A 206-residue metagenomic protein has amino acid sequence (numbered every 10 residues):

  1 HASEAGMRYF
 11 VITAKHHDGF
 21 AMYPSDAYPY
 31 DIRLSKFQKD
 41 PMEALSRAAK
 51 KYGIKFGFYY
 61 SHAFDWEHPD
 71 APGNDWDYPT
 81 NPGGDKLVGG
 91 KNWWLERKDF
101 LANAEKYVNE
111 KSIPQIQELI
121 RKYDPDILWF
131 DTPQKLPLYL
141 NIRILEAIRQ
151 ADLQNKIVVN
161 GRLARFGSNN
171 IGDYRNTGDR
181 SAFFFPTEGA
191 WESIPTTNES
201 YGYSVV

Functional and structural regions predicted by a protein language model:
H1-V206: Mature catalytic domains of secreted/periplasmic carbohydrate-active enzymes
